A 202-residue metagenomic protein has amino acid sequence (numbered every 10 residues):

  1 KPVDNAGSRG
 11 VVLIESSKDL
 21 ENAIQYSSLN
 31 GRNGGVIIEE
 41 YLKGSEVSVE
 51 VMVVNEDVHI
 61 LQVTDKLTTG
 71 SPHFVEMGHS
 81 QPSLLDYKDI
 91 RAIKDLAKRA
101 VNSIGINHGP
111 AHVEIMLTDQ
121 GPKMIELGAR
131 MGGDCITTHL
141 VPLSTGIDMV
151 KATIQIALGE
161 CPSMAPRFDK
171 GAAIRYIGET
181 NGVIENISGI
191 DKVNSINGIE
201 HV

Functional and structural regions predicted by a protein language model:
K1: Short, conserved phosphate/pyrophosphate- and ester-handling motifs at nucleotide-, phospho-/glycolipid
D4, V11-P122, M131: Internal nucleotide-binding/catalytic subdomain
R9-G10, L140: Short, flexible active-site loop motifs that bind/organize anionic cofactors or intermediates
G10-I14, A173-Y176: Short cationic amphipathic helices and targeting signals
G35, I60, A172-I174, H201: A residue-level signal for beta-strand positions that form part of recognition/binding surfaces within mature
R91-V113, D119, G128-E185: Active-site "cap" helix and flanking loop/linker of ATP-utilizing ligase/carboxylase catalytic domains
M124-E126: Pre-DFG segment of protein kinase catalytic domains
I177-V202: Glycine-rich active-site loop/lid that clamps phosphate-bearing ligands
